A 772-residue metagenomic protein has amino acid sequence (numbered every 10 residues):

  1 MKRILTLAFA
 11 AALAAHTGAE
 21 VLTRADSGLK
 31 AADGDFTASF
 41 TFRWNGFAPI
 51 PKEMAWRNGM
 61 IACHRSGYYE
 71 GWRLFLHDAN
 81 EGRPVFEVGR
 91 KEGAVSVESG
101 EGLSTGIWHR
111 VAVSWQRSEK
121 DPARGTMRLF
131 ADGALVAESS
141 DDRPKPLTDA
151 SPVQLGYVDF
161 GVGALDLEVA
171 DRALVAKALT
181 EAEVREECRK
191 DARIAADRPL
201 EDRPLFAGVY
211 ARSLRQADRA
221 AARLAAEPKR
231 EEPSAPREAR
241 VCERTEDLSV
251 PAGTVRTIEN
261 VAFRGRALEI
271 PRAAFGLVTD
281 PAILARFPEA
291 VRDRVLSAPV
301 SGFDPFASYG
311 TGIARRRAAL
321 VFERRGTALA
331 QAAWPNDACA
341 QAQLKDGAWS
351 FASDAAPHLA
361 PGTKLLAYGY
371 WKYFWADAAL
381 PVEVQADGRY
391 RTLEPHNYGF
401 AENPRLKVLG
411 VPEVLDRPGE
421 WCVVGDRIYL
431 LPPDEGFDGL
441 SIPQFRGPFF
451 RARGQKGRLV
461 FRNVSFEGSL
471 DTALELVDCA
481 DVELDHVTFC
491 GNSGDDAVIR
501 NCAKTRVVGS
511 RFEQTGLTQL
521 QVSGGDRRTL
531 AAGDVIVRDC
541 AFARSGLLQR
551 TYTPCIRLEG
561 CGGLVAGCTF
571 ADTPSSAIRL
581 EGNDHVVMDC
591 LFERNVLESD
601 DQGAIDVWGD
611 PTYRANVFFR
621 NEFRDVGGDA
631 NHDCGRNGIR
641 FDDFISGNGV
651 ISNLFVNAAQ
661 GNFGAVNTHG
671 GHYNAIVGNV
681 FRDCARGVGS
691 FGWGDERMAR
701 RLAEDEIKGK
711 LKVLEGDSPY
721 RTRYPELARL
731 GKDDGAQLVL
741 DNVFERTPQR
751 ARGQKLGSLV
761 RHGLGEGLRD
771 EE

Functional and structural regions predicted by a protein language model:
M1-L7: Sec-dependent signal peptide recognition, specifically the positively charged N-region followed immediately by
L7-T17: Hydrophobic h-region of N-terminal signal peptides that target proteins for export in Gram-negative bacteria
G18-R230: Extracellular glycan-associated modules
S140, A178-L179, L470-E475, S493-R500 (+9 more regions): Short glycine/acidic-rich loop motifs that flank beta-strands on beta-rich extracellular proteins
G156, R286-E289, D293, S297 (+7 more regions): Surface-exposed acidic, glycine/proline-enriched linker/cap segments that occur as 15-30-residue helix-coil
D171, G457-G468, A480-S493, A503-L517 (+10 more regions): Right-handed parallel beta-helix
L224-V477, K708, E726, K732: Extracellular polysaccharide-degrading/modifying enzymes targeting complex plant/algal/animal polysaccharides
H396-A401, L409, D434-K456, G468-S469 (+7 more regions): Beta-propeller domains
